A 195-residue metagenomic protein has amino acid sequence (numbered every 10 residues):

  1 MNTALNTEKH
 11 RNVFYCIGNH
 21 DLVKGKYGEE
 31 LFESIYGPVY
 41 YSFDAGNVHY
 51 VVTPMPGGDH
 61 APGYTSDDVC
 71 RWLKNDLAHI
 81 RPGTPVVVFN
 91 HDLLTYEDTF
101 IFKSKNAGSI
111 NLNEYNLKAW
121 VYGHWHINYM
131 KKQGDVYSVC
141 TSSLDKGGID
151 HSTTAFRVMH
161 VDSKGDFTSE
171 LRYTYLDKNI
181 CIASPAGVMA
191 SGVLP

Functional and structural regions predicted by a protein language model:
M1-P85, K105-A119, I127-S163, F167-E170: Extended active-site neighborhood of metal-dependent phosphoesterases/phosphodiesterases
N12, L93, P185-A186: Proline-rich low-complexity regions
M55, F89-L93, H124: Short, well-ordered beta-to-alpha junction loops that form the rim of enzyme active sites and present histidine/acidic
G58, L93-Y96, I127, L176: Short, catalytically relevant binding-site loops at active-site mouths
H79-E97: Short acidic, glycine-rich surface-loop motifs adjacent to enzyme active sites
D98-F102: Active-site His/acidic residue clusters
H160-P195: A short C-terminal boundary segment appended to hydrolase-like catalytic domains
